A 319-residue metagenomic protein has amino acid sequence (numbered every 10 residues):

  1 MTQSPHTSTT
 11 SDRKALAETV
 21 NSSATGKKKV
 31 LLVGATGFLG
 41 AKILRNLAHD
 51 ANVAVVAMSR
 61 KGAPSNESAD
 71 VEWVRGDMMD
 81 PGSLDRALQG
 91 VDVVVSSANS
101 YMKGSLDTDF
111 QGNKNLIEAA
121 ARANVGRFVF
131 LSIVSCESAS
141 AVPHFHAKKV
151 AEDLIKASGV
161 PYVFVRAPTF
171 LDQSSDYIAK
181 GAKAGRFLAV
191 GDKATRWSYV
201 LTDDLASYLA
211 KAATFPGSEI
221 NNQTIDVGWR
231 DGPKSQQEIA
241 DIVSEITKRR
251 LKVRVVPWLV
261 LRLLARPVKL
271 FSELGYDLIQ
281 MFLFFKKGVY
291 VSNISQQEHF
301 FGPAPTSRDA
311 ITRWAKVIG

Functional and structural regions predicted by a protein language model:
T2-K14, E18, S292-G319: Amphipathic terminal alpha-helices
L16-D50: N-terminal Rossmann NAD(P)H-binding glycine-rich loop of SDR-like oxidoreductase domains
L31, G62-A123, S135-E137: NAD(P)H-binding glycine-rich loop region in Rossmannoid oxidoreductase-like domains and their noncatalytic homologs
S100-K183: Glycine-/Pro-rich loop/turn segments that contact NAD(P) or position catalytic residues in Rossmann-like domains
G112, G191-T214, N222-Q223, S235: Substrate-positioning beta->alpha
D172-K180, A212-I225, D231, R249: Glycine/proline-rich active-site loop of Rossmann-fold NAD(P)-dependent oxidoreductases
R196-D203, V227-I246, V255-A265, P305: Substrate-binding strand-loop-helix patch in Rossmann-like NAD(P)-dependent oxidoreductase/epimerase domains
V243-G288: Terminal hydrophobic/aromatic helix or amphipathic segment near a protein terminus
